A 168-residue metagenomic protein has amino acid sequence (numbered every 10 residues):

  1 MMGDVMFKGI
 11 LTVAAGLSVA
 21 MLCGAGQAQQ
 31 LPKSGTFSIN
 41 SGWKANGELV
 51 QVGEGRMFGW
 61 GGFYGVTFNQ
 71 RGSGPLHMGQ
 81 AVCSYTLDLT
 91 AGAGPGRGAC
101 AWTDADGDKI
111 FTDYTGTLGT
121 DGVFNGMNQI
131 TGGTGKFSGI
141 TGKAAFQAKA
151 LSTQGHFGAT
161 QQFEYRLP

Functional and structural regions predicted by a protein language model:
M2-G3, Y165: Short hotspots in intrinsically disordered terminal tails
G3-V13: Bacterial N-terminal signal peptides that target proteins for export
T12-M21: Bacterial N-terminal signal peptides
C23-A25: N-terminal signal peptide c-region/cleavage motif recognized by signal peptidases
Q27-P168: Beta-strand-enriched cores of mature, soluble protein domains
